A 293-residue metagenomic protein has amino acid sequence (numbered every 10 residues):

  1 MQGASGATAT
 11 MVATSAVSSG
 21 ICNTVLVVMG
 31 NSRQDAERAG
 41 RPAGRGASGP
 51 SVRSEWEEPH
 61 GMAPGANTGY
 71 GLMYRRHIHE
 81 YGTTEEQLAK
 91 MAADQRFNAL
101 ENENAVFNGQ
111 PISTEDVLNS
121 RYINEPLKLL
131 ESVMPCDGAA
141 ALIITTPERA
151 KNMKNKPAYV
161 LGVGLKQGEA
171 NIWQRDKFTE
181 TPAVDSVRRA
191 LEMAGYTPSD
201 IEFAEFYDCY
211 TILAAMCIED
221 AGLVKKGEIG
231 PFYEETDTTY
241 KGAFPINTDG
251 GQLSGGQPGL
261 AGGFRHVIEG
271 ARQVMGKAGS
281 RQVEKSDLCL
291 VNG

Functional and structural regions predicted by a protein language model:
M1, V25-G30, Q87-A93, N155-L165 (+4 more regions): Beta-strand segments within the central parallel beta-sheet cores of soluble alpha/beta enzyme folds
M1-V25, S32-E57, M62-G69, N108-S132 (+3 more regions): Conserved catalytic cysteine-centered active-site region of acyl-thioester-dependent Claisen-condensing enzymes
Q2-N31, N67-E101, L142-E148, G256-A278: Active-site-proximal alpha-helical scaffold in enzymes
A9, A13, V17, A141 (+6 more regions): Stable alpha-helical structural segments in soluble proteins, enriched in small hydrophobic residues
A36-P42, L100-N104, N171-W173, A215-I218 (+1 more regions): Short acidic, glycine/serine/threonine-rich loops at helix termini
H77-G82, S186-D200, A278: Phosphate/pyrophosphate-binding loops at sites that engage ATP/ADP/AMP, CoA/4′-phosphopantetheine, polyphosphate
A89-K90, Y122-D185, R189, D237-D249 (+3 more regions): Condensing-enzyme catalytic core mediating Claisen C-C bond formation in acyl metabolism
I172-D176, D208-P231, G242, P258-L260: Short glycine/threonine-rich loop-to-helix capping motif typified by GTGT followed within a few residues by an Asp-Pro
